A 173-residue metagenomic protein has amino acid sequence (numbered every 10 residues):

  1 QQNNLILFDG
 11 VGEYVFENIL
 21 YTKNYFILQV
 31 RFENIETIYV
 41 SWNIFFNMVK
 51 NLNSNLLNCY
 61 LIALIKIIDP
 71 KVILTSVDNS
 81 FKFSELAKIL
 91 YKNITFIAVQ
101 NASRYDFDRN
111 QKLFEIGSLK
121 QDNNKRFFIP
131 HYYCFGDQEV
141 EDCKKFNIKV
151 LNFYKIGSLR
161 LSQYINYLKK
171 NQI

Functional and structural regions predicted by a protein language model:
Q1-Q2, I6-I165: Active-site and donor-binding regions of nucleotide-sugar-utilizing enzymes
N166-I173: A short helix/loop element that forms part of the nucleotide-sugar donor recognition site in Leloir-type
